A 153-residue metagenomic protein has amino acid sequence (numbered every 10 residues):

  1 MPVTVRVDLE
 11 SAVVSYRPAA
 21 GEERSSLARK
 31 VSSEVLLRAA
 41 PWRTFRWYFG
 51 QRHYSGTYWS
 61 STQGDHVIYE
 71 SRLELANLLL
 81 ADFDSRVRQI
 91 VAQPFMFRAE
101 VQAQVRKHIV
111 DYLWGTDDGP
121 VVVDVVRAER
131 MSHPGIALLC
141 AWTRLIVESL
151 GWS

Functional and structural regions predicted by a protein language model:
M1-S153: Electrostatic, structured charged patches in enzyme active sites and in nucleic-acid/phosphate-binding
